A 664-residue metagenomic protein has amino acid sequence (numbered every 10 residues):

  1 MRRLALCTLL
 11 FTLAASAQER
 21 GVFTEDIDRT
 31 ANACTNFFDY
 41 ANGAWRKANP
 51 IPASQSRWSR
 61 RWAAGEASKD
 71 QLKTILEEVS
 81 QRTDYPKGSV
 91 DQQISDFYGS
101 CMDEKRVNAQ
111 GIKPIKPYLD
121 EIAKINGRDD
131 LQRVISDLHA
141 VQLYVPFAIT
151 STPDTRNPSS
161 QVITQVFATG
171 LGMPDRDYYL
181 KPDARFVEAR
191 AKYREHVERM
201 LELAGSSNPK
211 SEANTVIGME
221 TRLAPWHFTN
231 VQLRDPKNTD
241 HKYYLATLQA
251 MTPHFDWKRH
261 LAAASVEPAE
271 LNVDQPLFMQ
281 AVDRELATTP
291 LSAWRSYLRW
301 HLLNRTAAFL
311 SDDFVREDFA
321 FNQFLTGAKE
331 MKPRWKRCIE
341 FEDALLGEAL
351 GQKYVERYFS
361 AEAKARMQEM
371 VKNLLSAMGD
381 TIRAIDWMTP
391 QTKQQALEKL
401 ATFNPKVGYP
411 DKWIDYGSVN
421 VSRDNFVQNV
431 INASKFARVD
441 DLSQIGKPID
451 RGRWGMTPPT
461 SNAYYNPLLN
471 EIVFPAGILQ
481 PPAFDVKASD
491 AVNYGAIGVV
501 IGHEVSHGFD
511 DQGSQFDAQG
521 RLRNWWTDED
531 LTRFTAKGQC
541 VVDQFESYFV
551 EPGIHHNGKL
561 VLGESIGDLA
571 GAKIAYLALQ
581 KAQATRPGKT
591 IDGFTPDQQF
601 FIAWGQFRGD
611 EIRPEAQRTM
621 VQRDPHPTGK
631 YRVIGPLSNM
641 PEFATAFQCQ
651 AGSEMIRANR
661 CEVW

Functional and structural regions predicted by a protein language model:
R2-C7: Sec-dependent signal peptide recognition, specifically the positively charged N-region followed immediately by
L9-A17: Hydrophobic h-region of N-terminal signal peptides that target proteins for export in Gram-negative bacteria
Q18-E25: Short, Gly/Pro- and small/polar-rich lid/capping loops
D26-K47, Y179, D183-E202, L562 (+1 more regions): Hydrophobic/aromatic-rich, well-ordered segments within soluble, folded domains that form packed cores
A31-N36, Y40-V107, M173: Active-site-surrounding "flap" and adjacent substrate/cofactor-binding loops of secreted or lumenal enzymes, prototyped
S54-L76, P209-W226, N493-V499, D597-F600: Short secondary-structure subsegments characteristic of cysteine-rich extracellular domains
V79-N373: Noncatalytic, helix-rich "gating/capping" subdomain that lines the substrate-entry/channel surface of large enzyme
R222, A250-F255, N272-P276, A328 (+3 more regions): Intrinsically disordered, low-complexity linker/terminal regions across diverse proteins
